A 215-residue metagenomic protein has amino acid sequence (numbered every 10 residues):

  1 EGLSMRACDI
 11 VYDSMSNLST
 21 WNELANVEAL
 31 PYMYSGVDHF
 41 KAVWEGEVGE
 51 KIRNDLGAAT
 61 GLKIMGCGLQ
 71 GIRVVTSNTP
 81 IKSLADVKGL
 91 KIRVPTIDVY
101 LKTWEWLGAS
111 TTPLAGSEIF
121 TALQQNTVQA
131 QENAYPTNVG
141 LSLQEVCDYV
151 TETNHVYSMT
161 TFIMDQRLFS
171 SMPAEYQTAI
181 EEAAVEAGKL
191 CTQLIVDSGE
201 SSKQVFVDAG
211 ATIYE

Functional and structural regions predicted by a protein language model:
E1-F40, V48-E215: N-terminal secretory/targeting leader peptides
